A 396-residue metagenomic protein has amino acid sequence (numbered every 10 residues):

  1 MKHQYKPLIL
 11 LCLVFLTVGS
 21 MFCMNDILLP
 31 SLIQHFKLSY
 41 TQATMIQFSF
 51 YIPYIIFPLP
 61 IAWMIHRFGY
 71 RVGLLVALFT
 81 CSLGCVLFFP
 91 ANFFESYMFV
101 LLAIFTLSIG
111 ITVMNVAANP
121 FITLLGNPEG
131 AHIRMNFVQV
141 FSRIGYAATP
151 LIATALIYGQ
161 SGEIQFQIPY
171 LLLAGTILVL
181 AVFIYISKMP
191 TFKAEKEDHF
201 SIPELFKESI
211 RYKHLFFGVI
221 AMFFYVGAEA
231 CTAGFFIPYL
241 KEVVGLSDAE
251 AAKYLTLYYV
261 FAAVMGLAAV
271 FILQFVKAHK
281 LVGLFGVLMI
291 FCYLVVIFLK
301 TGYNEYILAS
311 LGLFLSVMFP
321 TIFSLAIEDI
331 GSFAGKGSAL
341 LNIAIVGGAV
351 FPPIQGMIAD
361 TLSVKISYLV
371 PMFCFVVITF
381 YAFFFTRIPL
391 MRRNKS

Functional and structural regions predicted by a protein language model:
K6-L38, N119, T232-I237: Extracytoplasmic
N25-D26, R211-T256: Extracytoplasmic gate region of multi-pass secondary transporters
F48-W63, T256-A268, G347: Central cavity-lining transmembrane alpha-helices of secondary-active solute carriers, predominantly the Major
I56-M98: Conserved MFS/SLC helix-loop-helix module at the cytosolic interface between two early adjacent transmembrane helices
F57-Y70, M265-K277, A359: Helix-to-loop junctions at the C-terminal end of transmembrane segments in multipass secondary transporters
F79-F94, L288-K300, F383: C-terminal ends and interior cores of transmembrane alpha-helices in multi-pass membrane transporters/permeases
A103-V140: Cytoplasmic helix-loop-helix junction between adjacent transmembrane helices in 12-TM secondary transporters
P128, R134-K188: Helix-loop-helix hairpin linking two adjacent transmembrane segments in secondary transporters
